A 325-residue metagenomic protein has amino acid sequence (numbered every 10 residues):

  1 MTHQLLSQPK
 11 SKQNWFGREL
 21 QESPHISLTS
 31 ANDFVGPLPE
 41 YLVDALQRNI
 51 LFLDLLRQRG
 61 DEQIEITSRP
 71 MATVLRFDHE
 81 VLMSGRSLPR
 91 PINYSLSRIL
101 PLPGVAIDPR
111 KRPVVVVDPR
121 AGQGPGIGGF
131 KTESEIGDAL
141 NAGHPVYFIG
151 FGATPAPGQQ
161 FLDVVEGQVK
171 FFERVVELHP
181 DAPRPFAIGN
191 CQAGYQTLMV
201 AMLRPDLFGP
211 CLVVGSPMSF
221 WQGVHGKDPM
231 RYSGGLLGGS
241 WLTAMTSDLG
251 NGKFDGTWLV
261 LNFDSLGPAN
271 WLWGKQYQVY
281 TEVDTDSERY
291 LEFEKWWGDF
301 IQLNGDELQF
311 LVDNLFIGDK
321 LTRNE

Functional and structural regions predicted by a protein language model:
M1-D54, D181, Q196-D306: Alpha/beta-hydrolase-fold enzymes
L38-T73, D78: Long amphipathic alpha-helical scaffold segments
I64-P101, R110, Q278-E325: Alpha/beta-hydrolase fold catalytic core
P70-P155: Short, surface-exposed "cap/lid" segments of acyl-processing enzymes
K111-R112, H144, A182-R184, G209: Short coil/turn segments at beta-strand junctions that form active-site/ligand-binding loops
T132-E133, A156-G158, T322-E325: Active-site-adjacent structural elements in folded domains
Q159-H179: Alpha/beta-hydrolase active-site loop
I188-T197: Gly/Ala-rich beta-loop-alpha elbow adjacent to hydrolase catalytic centers
